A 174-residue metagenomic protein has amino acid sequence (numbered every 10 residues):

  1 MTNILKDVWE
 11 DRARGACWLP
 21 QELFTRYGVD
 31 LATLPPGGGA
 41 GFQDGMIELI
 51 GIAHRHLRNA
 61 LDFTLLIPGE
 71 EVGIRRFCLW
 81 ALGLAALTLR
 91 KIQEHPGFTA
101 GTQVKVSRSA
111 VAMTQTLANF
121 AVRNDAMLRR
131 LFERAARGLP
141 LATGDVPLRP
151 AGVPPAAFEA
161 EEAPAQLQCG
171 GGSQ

Functional and structural regions predicted by a protein language model:
M1-A13: Acidic (Asp/Glu-rich) catalytic motifs at the cytosolic membrane interface
E10-Q174: Catalytic cores of Mg2+-dependent Asp-rich isoprenoid enzymes
